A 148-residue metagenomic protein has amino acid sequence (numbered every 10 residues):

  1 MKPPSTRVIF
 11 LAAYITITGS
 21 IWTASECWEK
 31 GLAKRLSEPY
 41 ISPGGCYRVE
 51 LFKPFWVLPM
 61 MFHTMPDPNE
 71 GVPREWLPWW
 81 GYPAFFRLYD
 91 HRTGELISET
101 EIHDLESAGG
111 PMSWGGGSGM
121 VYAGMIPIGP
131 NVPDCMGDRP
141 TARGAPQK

Functional and structural regions predicted by a protein language model:
M1, T16, Y47, T93-G94: A general, composition-driven signal for non-globular sequence regions
M1-K2, S37, M125, N131: Selective for proline/serine-rich intrinsically disordered segments in cytosolic/nuclear regulatory regions
M1-T18: N-terminal Sec-pathway targeting helices
R7, R35, R48, R74-W76 (+4 more regions): Arginine residue identity/basic-tract feature
T16-W79: N-terminal export/targeting and maturation segments
T23, K30, G81-K148: Acidic, small-residue rich beta-repeat scaffolds with periodic aromatic anchors
